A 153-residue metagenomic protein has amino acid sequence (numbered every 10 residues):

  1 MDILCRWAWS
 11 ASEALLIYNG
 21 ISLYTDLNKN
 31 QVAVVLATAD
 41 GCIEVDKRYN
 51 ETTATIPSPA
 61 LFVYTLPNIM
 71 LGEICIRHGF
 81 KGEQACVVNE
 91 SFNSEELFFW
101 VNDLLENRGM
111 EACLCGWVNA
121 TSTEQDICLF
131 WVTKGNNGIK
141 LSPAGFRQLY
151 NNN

Functional and structural regions predicted by a protein language model:
M1-E73, R77: Conserved beta-ketoacyl condensing-enzyme motif
A8-A14, Y18, V88-G116: Active-site-proximal alpha-helical scaffold in enzymes
T25-L36, A85-N89, L114-W117: Beta-strand segments within the central parallel beta-sheet cores of soluble alpha/beta enzyme folds
A39-C42, F92-N93, A120-S122: Gly/Ser/Thr-rich loops at beta-strand to alpha-helix junctions that form or flank small-molecule/cofactor-binding
D46-K47, Q125-L129: Short acidic, glycine/serine/threonine-rich loops at helix termini
P57-F62, Q84-F92: Flexible, glycine/proline-enriched loop segments at strand-loop-helix junctions that form or flank small-ligand binding
I76, F80-A85, C128-N153: Condensing-enzyme catalytic core mediating Claisen C-C bond formation in acyl metabolism
G79, A120-Q125: Acyl-CoA/ACP chain-elongation machinery
